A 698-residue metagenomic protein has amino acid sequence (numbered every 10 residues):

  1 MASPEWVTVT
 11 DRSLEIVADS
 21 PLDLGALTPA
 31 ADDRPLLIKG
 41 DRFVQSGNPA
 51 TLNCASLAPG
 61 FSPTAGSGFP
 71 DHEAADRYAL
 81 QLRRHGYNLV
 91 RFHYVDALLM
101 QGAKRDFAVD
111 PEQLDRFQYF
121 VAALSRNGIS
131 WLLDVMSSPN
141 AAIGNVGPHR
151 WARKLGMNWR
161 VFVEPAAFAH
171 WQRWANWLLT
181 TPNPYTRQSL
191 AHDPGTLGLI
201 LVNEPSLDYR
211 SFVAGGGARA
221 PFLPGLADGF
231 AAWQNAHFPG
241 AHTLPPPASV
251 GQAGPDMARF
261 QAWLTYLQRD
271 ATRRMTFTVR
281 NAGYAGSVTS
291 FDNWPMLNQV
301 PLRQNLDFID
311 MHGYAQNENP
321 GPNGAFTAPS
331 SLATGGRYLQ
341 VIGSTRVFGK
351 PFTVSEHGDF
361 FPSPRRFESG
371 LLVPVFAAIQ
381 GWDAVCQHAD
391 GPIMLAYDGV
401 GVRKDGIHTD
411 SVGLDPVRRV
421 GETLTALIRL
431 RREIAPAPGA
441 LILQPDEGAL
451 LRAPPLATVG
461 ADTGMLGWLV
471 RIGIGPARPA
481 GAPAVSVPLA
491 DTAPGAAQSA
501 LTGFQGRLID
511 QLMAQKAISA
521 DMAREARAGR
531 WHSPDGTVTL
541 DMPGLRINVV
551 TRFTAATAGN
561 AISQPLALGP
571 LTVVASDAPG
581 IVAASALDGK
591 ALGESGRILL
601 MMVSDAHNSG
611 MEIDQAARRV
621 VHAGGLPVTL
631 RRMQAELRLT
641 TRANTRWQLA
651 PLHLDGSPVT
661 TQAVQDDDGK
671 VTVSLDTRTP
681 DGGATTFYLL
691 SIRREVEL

Functional and structural regions predicted by a protein language model:
M1-D33: N-terminal pre-domain segments of enzymes
P4-W6, A30-F277, N281-L306: Active-site mouth of glycoside hydrolases
V135-S137, A643-T645, G656: Short glycine/proline-centered loop/turn elements that form peptide/ligand docking sites
A271-T289, P295-Q316, A325-G506, L512-M513 (+2 more regions): Catalytic-core region of carbohydrate-active enzymes that cleave or remodel glycosidic bonds
E318-A328, D614-R619: Flexible internal linker/loop segments at domain or repeat junctions
A426-A643, W647-L652, D668, S674 (+1 more regions): Long, low-hydrophobicity ectodomains and other hydrophilic envelope-associated domains
A584, G669-L698: C-terminal beta-strand-rich structural cap/linker in extracellular carbohydrate-active enzymes
G656-V664: Surface-exposed loop/edge segments in extracytoplasmic proteins
